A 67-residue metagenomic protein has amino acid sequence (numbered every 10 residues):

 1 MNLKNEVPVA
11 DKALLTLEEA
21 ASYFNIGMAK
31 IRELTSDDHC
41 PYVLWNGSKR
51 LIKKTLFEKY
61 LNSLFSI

Functional and structural regions predicted by a protein language model:
N2-K30: Polyanion-binding surface elements
L3, L64-I67: Short acidic DE-rich linear segments
T16, I52-K53: Helix N-cap / beta->alpha transition motif
S22-L51, E58, L64-F65: Major-groove DNA-recognition helix of helix-turn-helix-type DNA-binding domains
